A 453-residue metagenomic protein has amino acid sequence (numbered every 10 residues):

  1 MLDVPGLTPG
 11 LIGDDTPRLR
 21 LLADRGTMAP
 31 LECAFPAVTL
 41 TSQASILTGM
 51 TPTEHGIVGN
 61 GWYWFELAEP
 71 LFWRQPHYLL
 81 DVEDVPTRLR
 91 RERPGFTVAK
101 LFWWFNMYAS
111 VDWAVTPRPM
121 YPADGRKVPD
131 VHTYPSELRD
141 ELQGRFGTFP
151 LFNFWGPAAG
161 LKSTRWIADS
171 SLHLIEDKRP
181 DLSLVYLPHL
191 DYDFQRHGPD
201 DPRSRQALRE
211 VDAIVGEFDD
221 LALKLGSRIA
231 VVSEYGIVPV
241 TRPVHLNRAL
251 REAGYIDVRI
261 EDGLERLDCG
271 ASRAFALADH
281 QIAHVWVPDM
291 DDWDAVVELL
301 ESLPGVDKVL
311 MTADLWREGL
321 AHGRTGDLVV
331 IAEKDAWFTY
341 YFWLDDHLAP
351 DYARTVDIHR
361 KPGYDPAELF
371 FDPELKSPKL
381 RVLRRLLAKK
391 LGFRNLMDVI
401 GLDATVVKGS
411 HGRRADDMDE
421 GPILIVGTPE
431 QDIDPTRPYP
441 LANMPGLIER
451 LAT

Functional and structural regions predicted by a protein language model:
M1-I12, L22, I46, L89 (+8 more regions): Beta-strand elements within well-structured catalytic alpha/beta cores of enzymes that handle phosphate/sulfate esters
V4, D14, A37-V38, W62-Y78 (+3 more regions): Secreted, luminal/periplasmic, and some membrane-associated catalytic domains that remodel anionic oxygen-ester
G6-P9, P36-A37, P52, W103-Y108 (+4 more regions): Short, solvent-exposed loop/turn segments at secondary-structure junctions
G10-E54, T97-A99: Short, structured active-site-proximal loop/turn typified by the sulfatase FGly-forming signature C/S-X-P-X-R
L11-G13, S110-D112, Q195-R196, V240-V244: A short acidic (Asp/Glu
M50-G198, E210, S272-L277, Q281-V287 (+5 more regions): His/Asp/Glu-rich, glycine-adjacent segments that coordinate divalent cations and/or stabilize oxyanion chemistry on
Y192-H197, Y235, H411-M418: Histidine-centered active-site/metal-ligand motif
V407-G427: Short glycine/proline-rich, acidic loop/turn segments that cap or connect secondary-structure elements
